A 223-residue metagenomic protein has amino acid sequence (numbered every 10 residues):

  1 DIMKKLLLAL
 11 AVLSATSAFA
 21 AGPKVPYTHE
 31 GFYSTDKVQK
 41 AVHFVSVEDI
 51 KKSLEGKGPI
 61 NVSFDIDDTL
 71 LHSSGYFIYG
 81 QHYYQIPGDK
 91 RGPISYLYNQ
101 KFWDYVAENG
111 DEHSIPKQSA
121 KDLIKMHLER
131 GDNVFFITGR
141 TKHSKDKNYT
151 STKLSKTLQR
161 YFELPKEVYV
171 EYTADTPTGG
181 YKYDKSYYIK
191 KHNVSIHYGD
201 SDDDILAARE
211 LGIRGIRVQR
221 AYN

Functional and structural regions predicted by a protein language model:
D1-I2: Short, Lys/Arg-enriched N-terminal segments with co-localized hydrophobic residues within the first ~10-30 amino acids
L6-V12, A18-F64: Non-catalytic pre-domain segments flanking phosphatase-related domains
I50-S114, Q118: Active-site neighborhood of HAD-like aspartate-dependent phosphohydrolases
N61-D65, L71, N133-T138, V168-Y172 (+2 more regions): Structural recognition of the beta-strand scaffold that forms the well-ordered cores of secreted hydrolase catalytic
T69-L71, F77-I78, V134, R140-S144 (+3 more regions): Solvent-exposed loop/turn segments at secondary-structure junctions within structured extracellular/periplasmic domains
D111, A120-L158, Y169-D175: Substrate-recognition element of Asp-dependent hydrolases with the DxDx(T/V) motif
T178-N193: Donor nucleotide-activated moiety binding/catalytic core segment of transferases that use nucleotide-activated donors
K191-N223: Acidic, Mg2+-coordinating phosphoryl-transfer loop and its flanking beta/alpha structural elements, shared across
